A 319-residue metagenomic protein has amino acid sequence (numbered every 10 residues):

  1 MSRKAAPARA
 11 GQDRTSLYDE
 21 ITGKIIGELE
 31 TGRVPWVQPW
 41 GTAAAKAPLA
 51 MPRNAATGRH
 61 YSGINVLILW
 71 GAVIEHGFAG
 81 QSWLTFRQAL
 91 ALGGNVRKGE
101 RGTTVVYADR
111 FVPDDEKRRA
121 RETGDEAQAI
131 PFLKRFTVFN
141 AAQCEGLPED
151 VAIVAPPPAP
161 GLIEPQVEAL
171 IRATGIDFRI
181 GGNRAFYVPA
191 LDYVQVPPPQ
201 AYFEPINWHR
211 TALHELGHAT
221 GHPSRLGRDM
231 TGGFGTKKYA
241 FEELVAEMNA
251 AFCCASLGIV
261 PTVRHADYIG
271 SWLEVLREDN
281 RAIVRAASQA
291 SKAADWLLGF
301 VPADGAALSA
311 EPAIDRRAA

Functional and structural regions predicted by a protein language model:
M1-A319: N-terminal accessory/interface modules of nucleic-acid-binding and processing proteins
